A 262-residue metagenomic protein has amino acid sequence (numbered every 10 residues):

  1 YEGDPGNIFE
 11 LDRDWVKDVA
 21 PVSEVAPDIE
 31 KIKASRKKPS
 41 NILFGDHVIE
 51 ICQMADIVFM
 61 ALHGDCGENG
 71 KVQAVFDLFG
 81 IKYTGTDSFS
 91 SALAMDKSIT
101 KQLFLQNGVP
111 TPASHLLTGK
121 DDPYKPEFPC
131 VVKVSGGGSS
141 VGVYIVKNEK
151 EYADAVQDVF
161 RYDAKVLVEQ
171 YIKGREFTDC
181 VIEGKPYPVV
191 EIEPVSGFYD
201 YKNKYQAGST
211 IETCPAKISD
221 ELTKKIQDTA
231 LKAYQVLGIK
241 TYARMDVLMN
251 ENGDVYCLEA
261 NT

Functional and structural regions predicted by a protein language model:
Y1-F89, L93-M95, I99, T118-D122: ATP-binding N-terminal substructure of ATP-dependent carboxylate-amine bond-forming enzymes
D14-V19, Q102-L105, C130, K185: Short, hinge-like loop/turn segments at secondary-structure boundaries
V48-C52, S91-R175, K224-D228: Active-site nucleotide/adenylate-binding loops and adjacent lid/helix of ATP-dependent enzymes
G64, S140, V195, N261-T262: Glycine-rich phosphate/pyrophosphate-binding beta-alpha loops
D87-S91, I192-V195, T262: Short, acidic/turn-prone active-site loops that include or flank metal/cofactor- and phosphate-binding residues
L105, S219-T262: ATP-dependent carboxylate activation and anion-phosphoryl transfer catalytic cores that bind Mg-ATP to form
K147-D228, M249-Y256: Phosphate-binding site of ATP-dependent enzymes
